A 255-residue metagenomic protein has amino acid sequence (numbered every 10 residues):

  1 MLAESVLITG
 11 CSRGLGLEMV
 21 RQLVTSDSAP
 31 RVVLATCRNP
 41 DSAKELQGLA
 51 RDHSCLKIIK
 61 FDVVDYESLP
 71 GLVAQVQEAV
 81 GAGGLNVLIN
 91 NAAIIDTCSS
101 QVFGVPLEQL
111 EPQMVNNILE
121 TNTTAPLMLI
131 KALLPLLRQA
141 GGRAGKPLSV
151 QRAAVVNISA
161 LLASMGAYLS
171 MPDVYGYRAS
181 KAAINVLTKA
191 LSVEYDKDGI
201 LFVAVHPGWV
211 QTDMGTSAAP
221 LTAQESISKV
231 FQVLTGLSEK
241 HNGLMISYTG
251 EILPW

Functional and structural regions predicted by a protein language model:
I8-T9, N90-N91, V150-A160, L201-H206: Structural signature of the Rossmann-like NAD(P)-dependent dehydrogenase/reductase core
S12, G16-R21: N-terminal Rossmann NAD(P)H-binding glycine-rich loop of SDR-like oxidoreductase domains
V20, V73, I130, T188 (+1 more regions): Short-chain dehydrogenase/reductase
V24-K44: Conserved glycine-rich Rossmann-like NAD(P)H-binding loop of the short-chain dehydrogenase/reductase
S42, F61-A74: The beta1-alpha1 cofactor-binding region of Rossmann-like NAD(H)/NADP(H)-dependent oxidoreductases
S54-K57, Q75-N90, D96-C98, E111 (+1 more regions): A glycine-rich helix->loop->beta "capping" turn within Rossmann-like NAD(P)(H)-dependent oxidoreductase domains
I94-E120, T124, K131-K197: Catalytic loop of short-chain dehydrogenase/reductase
A204-P207, T212, T216-W255: C-terminal helical subdomain
